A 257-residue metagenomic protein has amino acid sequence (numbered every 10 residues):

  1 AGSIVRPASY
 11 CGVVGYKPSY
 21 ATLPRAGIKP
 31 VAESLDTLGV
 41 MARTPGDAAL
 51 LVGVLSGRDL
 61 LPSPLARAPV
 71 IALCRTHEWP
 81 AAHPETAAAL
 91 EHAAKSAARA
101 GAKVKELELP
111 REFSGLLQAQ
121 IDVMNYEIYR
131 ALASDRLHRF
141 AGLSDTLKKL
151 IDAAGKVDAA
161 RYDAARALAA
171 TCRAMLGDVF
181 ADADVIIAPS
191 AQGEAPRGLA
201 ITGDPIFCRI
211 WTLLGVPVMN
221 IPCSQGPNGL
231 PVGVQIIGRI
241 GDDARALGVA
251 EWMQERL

Functional and structural regions predicted by a protein language model:
A1-W79, E91-A100, D163, L213-L257: Structural helix-boundary/capping segments
A68-V70, D122-G177, P222-G233: Short helix-loop capping/hinge segments that flank enzyme active sites or metal/cofactor-binding pockets
P84-T86, L116-Y126, R197-T202: Short glycine/threonine-rich loop-to-helix capping motif typified by GTGT followed within a few residues by an Asp-Pro
E85-E108, A133-H138, Y162, R166-A183: Acyltransferase
K103-A119, I151-D152, G226-P231: Short connector loops at secondary-structure junctions
Q120, A164, A191-I210: Short, surface-exposed loop/helix-turn segments at secondary-structure junctions that function as lids/hinges flanking
M175-G177, I201-P222: Small-aliphatic-rich amphipathic alpha-helix that forms the alpha element of a beta-alpha
